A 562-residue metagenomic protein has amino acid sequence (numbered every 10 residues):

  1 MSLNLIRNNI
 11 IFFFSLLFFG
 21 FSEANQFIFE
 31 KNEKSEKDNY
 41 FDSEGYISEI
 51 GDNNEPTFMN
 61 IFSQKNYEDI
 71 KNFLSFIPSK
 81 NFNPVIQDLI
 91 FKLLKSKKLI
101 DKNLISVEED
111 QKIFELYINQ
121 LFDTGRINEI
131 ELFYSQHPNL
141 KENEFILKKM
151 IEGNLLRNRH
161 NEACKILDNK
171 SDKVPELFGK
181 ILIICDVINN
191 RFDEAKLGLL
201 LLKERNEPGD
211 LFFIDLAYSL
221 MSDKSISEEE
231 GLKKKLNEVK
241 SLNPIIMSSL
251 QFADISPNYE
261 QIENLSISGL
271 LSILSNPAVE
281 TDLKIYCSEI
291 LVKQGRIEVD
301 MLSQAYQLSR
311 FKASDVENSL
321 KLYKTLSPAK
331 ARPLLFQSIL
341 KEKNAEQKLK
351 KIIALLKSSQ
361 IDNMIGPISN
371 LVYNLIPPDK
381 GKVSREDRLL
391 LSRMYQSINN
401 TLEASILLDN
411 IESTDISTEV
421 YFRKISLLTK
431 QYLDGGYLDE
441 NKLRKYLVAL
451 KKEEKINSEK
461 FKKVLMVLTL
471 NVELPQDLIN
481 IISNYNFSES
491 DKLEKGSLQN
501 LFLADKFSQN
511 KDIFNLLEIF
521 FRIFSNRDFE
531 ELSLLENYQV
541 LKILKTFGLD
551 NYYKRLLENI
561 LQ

Functional and structural regions predicted by a protein language model:
M1-Q26: Gram-negative bacterial Sec-dependent N-terminal signal peptides
D52-V174: Post-signal peptide N-terminal segment of secreted/secretory-pathway proteins
P56-S63, L94-S106, Y134-E142, I166-P175 (+14 more regions): Solenoid-like repeat scaffolds
S106-F114, N139-K148, N161, K173-I181 (+16 more regions): Generic helix N-cap/helix-start motif at coil->alpha-helix transitions
Q120, K149-N154, C185, M394 (+1 more regions): Residue-level signature for tetratricopeptide repeat
I127-I130, E162-C164, E194-G198, E403-L407 (+1 more regions): Solenoid-repeat scaffolds in large eukaryotic assemblies
C164-P257, G436, N441: Extended amphipathic alpha-helical segments with heptad-repeat/coiled-coil character used for oligomerization, fusion
I246-L433: Extended alpha-helical solenoid scaffold regions that build the rod-like backbones of large eukaryotic assemblies
